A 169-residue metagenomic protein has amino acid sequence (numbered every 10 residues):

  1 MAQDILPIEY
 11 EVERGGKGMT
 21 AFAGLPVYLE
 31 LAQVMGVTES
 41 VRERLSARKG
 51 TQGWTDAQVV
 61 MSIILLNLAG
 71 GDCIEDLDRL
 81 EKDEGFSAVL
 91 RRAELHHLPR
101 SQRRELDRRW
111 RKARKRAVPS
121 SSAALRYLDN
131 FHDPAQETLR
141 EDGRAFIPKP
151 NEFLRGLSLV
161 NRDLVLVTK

Functional and structural regions predicted by a protein language model:
M1-K169: Dynamic "connector" segments at or just before major functional cores
